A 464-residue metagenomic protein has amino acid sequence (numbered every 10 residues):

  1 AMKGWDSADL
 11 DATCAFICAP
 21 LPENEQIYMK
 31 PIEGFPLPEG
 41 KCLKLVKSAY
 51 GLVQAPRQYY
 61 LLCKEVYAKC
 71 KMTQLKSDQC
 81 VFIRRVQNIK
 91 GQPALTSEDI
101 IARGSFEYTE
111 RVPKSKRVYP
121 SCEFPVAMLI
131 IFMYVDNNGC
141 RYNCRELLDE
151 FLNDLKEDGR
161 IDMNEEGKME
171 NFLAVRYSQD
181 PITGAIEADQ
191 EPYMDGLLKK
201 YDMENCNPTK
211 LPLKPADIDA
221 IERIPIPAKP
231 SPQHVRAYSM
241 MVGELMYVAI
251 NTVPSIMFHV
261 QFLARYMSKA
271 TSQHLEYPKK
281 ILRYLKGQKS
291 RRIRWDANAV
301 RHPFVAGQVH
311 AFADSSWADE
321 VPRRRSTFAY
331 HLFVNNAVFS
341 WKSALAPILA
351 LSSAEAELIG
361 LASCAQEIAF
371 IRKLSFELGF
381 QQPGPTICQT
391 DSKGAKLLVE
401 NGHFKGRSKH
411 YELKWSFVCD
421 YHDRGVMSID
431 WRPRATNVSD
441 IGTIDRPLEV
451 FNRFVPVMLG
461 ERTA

Functional and structural regions predicted by a protein language model:
A1-A464: Long, low-complexity, charge-biased intrinsically disordered regions
